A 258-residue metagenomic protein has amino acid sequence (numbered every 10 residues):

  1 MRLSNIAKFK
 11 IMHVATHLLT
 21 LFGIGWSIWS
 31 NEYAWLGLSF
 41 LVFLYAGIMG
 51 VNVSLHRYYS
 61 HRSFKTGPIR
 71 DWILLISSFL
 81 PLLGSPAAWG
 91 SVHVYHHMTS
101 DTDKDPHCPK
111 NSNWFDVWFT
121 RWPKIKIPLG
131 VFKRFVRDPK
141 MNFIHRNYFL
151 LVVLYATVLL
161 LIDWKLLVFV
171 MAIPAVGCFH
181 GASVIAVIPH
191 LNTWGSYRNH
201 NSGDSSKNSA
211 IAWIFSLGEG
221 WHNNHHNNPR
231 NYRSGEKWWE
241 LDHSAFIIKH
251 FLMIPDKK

Functional and structural regions predicted by a protein language model:
M1-V184, I188-P189, W221, R230-K258: Non-catalytic, topology-defining segments of multipass membrane proteins
F132-D138, G195-W221, N228: Active-site-proximal inter-transmembrane loops
